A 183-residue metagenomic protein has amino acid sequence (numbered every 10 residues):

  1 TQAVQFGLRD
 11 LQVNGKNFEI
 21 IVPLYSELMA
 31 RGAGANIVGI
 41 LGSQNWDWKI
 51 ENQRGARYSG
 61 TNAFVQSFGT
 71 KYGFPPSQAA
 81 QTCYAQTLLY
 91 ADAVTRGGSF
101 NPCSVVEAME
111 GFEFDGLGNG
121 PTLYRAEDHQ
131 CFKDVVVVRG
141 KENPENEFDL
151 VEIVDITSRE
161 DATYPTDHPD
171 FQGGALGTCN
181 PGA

Functional and structural regions predicted by a protein language model:
T1-A183: Extracytosolic ligand-binding ectodomains
